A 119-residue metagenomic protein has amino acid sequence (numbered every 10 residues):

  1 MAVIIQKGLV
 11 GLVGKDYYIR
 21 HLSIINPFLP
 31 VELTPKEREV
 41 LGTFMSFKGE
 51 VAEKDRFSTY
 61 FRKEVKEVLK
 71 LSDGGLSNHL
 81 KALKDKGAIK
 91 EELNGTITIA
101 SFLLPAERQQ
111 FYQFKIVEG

Functional and structural regions predicted by a protein language model:
M1-L29: Long, low-complexity, charged/polar intrinsically disordered regions in eukaryotic proteins
L33-F61: Short helix->loop/beta-hairpin flanking segments within DNA-binding domains
K66: The alpha-helix within a helix-turn-helix
K70-D85: Short amphipathic alpha-helical interaction segments
K81-I97: A short, conserved structural fragment
L104-G119: Short, amphipathic alpha-helical interaction segments positioned at domain boundaries
